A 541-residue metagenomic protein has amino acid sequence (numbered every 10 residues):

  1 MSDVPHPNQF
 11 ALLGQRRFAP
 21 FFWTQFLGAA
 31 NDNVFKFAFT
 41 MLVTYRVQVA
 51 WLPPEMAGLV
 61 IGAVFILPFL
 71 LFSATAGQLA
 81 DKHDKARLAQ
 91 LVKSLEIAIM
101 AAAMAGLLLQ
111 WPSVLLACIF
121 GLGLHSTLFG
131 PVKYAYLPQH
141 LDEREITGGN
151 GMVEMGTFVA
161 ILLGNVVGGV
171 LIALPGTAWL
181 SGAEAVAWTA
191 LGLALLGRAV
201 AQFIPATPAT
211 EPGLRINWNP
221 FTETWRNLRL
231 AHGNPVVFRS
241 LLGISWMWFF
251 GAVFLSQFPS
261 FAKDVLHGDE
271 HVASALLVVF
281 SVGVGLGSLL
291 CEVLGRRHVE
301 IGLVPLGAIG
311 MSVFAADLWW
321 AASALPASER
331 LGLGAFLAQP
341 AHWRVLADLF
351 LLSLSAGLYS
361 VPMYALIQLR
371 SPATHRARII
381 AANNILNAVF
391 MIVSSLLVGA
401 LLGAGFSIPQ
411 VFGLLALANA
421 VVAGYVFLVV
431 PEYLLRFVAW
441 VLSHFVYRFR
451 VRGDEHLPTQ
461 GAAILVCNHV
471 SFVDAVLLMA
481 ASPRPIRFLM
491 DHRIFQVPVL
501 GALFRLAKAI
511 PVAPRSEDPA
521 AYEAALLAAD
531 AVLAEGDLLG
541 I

Functional and structural regions predicted by a protein language model:
M1-V422: Alpha-helical transmembrane-bundle signature of multi-pass membrane transport and export proteins
D81, Q139, R296, L369 (+4 more regions): Solvent-exposed polar/charged
L128, F203, Y425-P431, R450-R452: Juxtamembrane membrane-interface segments at transmembrane alpha-helix termini
I216-P220, P431, D518: Residue-level preference for long, well-ordered alpha-helices that form the structural scaffold of enzyme catalytic
P372-I379, A439-E455: Membrane-cytosol interface motif
A423-Y447: N-terminal membrane-anchoring alpha-helices
R448-I541: Soluble catalytic domains of membrane acyltransferases
